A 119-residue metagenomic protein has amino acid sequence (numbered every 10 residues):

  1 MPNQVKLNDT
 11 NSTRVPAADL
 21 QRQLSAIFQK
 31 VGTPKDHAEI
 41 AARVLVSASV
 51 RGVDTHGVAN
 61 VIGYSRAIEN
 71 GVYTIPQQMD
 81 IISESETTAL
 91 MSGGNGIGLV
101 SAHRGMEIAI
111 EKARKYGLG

Functional and structural regions predicted by a protein language model:
P2-V31: Generic N-terminal amphipathic, Lys/Arg-enriched alpha-helix
D19-Q23, I40, R104: A non-catalytic, amphipathic alpha-helix used as a structural packing/dimerization or gating element in enzyme scaffolds
Q29-G32, V50-D54: N-terminal and secondary-structure boundary signal
T33-I40, T55-V58: Flexible, glycine/charged-enriched surface loops at secondary-structure junctions
H56-I110: Active-site cofactor/substrate anionic-group-binding motifs, chiefly glycine- and Lys/Arg-rich phosphate-binding loops
I108-G119: Conserved catalytic cysteine-centered active-site region of acyl-thioester-dependent Claisen-condensing enzymes
